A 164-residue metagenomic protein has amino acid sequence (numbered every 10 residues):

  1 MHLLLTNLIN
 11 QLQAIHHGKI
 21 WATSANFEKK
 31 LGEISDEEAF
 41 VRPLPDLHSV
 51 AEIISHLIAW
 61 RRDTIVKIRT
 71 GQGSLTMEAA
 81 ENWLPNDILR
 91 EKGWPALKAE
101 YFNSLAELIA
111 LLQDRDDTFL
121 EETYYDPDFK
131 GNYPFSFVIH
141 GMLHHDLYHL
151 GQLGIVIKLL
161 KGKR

Functional and structural regions predicted by a protein language model:
M1, F27, S104-L108: Terminal low-complexity, poorly structured segments
H2-S24, E28, E37-L84, Y125-R164: Short, contiguous alpha-helical
F27-K29, R115-D116: Short linear motifs at secondary-structure transitions and domain/linker junctions
G32-E33: Short, contiguous, well-structured surface segments enriched in hydrophobic/aromatic residues
D36, A79, D116, L120: Glycine-rich, flexible loop/turn motifs
N86-E122, F137-M142: Acidic/histidine-rich alpha-helical segments that form the ligand environment of transition-metal centers
